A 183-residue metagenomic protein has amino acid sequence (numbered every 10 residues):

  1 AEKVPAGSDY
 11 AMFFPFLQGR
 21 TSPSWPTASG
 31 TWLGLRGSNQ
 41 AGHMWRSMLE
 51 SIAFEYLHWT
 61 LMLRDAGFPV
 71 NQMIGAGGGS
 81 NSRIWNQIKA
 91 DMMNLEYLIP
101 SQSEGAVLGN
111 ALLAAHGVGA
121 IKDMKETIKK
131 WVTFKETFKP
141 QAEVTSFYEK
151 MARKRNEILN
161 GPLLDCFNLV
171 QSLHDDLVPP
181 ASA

Functional and structural regions predicted by a protein language model:
A1-A183: Glycine/Thr-rich phosphate-binding loops that ligate phosphate moieties of nucleotide and other phosphorylated ligands
